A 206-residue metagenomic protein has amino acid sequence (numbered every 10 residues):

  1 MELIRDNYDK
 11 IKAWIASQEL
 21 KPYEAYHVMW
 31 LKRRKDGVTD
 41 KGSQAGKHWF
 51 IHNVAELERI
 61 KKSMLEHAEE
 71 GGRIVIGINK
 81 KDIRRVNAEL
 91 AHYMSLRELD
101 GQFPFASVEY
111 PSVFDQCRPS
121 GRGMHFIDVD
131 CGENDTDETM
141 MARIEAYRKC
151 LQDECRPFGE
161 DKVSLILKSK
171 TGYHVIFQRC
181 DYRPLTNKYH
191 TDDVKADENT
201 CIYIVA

Functional and structural regions predicted by a protein language model:
M1-S169, C180, I204-A206: Signature for HUH/AEP ssDNA processing cores
F177-P184: Helix N-cap motif at beta-to-alpha junctions
L185-H190: Charge-rich, low-aromatic oligomerization/scaffolding segments with amphipathic character
T191-A206: C-terminal polymerase-core module
